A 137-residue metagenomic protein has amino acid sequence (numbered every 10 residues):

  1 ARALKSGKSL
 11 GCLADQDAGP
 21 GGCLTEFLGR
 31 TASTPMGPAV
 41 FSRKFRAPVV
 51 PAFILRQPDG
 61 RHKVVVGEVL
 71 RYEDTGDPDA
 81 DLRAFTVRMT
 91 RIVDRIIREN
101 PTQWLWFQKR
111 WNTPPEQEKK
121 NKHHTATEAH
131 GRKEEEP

Functional and structural regions predicted by a protein language model:
A1-P137: Non-catalytic C-terminal accessory region of glycerolipid acyltransferases and related lyso-lipid remodeling enzymes
